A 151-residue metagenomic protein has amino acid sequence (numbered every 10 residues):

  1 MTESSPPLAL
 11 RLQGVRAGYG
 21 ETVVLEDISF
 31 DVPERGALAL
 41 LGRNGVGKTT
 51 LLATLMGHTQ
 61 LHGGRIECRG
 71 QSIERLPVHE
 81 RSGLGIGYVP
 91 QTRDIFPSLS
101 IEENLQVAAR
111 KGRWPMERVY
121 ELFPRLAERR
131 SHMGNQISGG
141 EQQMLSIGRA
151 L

Functional and structural regions predicted by a protein language model:
T22-V23, E80: Short coil-to-beta microelement around the adenine-binding A-loop and adjacent beta1/P-loop entry of ABC ATPase
V32-P33, L151: Conserved hydrophobic segment flanking the Walker A/P-loop of ABC-type ATPase nucleotide-binding domains
L38-A39, Y88: Short beta-strand immediately N-terminal to the Walker A/P-loop
L41-R43: The feature captures the beta-strand-to-loop junction immediately N-terminal to the Walker
M56: Helix-to-loop junction immediately C-terminal to a conserved catalytic motif
G64-I73, L84, W114, R118-E121: Conserved ABC transporter NBD signature motif
T92, S98-R110: Q-loop/switch helix immediately C-terminal to the Walker
